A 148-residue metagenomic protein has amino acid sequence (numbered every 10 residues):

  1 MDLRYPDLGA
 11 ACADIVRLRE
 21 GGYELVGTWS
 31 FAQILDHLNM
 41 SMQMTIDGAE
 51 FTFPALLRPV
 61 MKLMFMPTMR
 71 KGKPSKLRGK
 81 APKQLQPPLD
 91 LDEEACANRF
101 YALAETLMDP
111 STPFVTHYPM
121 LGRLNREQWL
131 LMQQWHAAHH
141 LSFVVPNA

Functional and structural regions predicted by a protein language model:
M1-G9, Q43, L89-N98, L141 (+1 more regions): Domain-scale detector for complete catalytic domains at protein termini or as standalone homologs
M1-Q33, H37: Long, hydrophobic N-terminal alpha-helical segment
D7, A11-D14, H37, S41 (+3 more regions): Amphipathic, well-ordered alpha-helical segments in soluble domains
L18, L107-S111, N147: A short secondary-structure junction motif
G22-R70, H117-A148: Short, contiguous alpha-helical
Y23, F100-P110, F114: Conserved, structured core segments of small domains
G48-R99, T106: Short, helix-capping/interhelical loops that line the mouth of catalytic, cofactor-, or ligand-binding pockets
R78-Q84, S111-L124: Short helix/strand-capping connector loops at secondary-structure junctions
